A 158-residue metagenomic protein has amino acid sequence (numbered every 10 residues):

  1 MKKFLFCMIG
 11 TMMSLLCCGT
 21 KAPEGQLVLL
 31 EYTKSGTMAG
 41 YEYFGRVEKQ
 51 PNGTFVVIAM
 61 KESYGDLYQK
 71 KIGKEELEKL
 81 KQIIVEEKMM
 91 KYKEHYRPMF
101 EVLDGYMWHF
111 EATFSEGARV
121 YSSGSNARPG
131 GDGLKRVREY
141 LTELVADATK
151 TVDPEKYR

Functional and structural regions predicted by a protein language model:
M1-F4: Positively charged n-region of N-terminal signal peptides that target proteins for export
C7-L15: Bacterial N-terminal signal peptides
C18-T37, I83, M90-R158: Short, well-ordered, aromatic-rich surface patches in folded extracellular/luminal domains
M38-E42: Short N-terminal binding/cap micro-motifs at the start of the first secondary-structure element
Y43-G45, Y68-K70, G117-S122: Short beta-strand segments
Y43-Y64: Short, flexible N-terminal segments of the mature chain
Q50-N52, K71-Q82, A112-A118: A short, structured loop/turn motif at beta-sheet edges
V57-Y92: A short-motif feature that recognizes glycine-rich, charge-decorated loops that bind or process nucleotide phosphates
